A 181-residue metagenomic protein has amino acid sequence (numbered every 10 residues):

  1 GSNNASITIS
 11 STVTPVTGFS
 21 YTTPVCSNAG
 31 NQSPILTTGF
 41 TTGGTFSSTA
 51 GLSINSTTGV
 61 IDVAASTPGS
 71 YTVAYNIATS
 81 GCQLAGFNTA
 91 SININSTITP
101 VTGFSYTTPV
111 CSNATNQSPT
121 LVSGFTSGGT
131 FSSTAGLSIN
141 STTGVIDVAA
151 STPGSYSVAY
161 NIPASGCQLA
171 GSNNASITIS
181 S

Functional and structural regions predicted by a protein language model:
N3-S11, G86-S96, L169-S181: C-terminal edge beta-strand
A5-I7, T17, P34, G44 (+7 more regions): Conserved positions within tandem-repeat grammars
V13-T22, I98-Y106: Proline-enriched interdomain boundary motifs that mark the N-terminal boundary and often initiate the first structured
S27, G43-D62, S112, G128-D147: Low-complexity "stalk/linker" and mucin-like segments enriched in Ser/Thr/Pro/Ala/Gly
A29-F40, A114-F125: A short beta-strand segment in extracellular, disulfide-stabilized domains
A65-G69, A150-G154: Surface-exposed, short loops/turns at beta-strand junctions within beta-sandwich domains
A78-L84, P163-L169: Short, solvent-exposed loop/turn segments at the edges of extracellular beta-sandwich modules
